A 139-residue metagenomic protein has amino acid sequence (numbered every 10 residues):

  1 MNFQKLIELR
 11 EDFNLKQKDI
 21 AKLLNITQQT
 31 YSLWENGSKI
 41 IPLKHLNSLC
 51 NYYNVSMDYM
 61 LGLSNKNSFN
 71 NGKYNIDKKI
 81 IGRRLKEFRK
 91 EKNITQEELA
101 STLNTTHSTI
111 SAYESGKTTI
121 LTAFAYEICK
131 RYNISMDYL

Functional and structural regions predicted by a protein language model:
M1-D12, S68-E91: A short, Lys/Arg-rich alpha-helix, primarily the initiator
K5, K16, P42-H45, S56 (+4 more regions): Residues that mark the N-terminal boundary/hinge immediately upstream of a DNA-recognition element
E11, K22, N51, K90 (+2 more regions): Alpha-helical residues within the helix-turn-helix
N14-S32, N36, N93-A112: Short alpha-helical DNA-recognition segment
N25, K44-Y59, A123-Y138: DNA major-groove recognition helix of helix-turn-helix/homeodomain DNA-binding modules
Y59-F69, Y138-L139: Short amphipathic recognition helices of helix-turn-helix/homeodomain-type DNA-binding modules
